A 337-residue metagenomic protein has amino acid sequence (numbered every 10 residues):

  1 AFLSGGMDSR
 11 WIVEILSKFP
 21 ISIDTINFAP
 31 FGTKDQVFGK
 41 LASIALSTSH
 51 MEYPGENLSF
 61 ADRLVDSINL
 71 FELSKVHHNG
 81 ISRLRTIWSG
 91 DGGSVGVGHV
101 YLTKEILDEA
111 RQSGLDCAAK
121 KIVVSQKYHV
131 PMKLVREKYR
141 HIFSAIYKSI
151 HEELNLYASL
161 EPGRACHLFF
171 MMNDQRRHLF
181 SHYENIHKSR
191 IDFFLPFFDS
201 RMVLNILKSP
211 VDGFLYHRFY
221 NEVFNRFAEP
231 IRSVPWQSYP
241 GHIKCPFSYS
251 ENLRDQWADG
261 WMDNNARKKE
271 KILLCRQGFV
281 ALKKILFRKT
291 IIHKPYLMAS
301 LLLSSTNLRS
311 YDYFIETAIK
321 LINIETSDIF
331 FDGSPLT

Functional and structural regions predicted by a protein language model:
A1-G163, H182-I231, C245, Y249 (+1 more regions): ATP-dependent adenylate-handling active sites, centered on carboxylate activation for C-N bond formation
K121, M132, R136, G163 (+5 more regions): Short linear sequence motifs
H167-H182: Core structural elements
N173, K283, I291, A318 (+1 more regions): Prokaryotic Sec-type signal peptides and long signal-anchor helices with extended Leu/Ile/Val-rich h-regions
E229-D312: PAPS-dependent sulfotransferase catalytic core
A299-T337: C-terminal non-catalytic accessory extensions
